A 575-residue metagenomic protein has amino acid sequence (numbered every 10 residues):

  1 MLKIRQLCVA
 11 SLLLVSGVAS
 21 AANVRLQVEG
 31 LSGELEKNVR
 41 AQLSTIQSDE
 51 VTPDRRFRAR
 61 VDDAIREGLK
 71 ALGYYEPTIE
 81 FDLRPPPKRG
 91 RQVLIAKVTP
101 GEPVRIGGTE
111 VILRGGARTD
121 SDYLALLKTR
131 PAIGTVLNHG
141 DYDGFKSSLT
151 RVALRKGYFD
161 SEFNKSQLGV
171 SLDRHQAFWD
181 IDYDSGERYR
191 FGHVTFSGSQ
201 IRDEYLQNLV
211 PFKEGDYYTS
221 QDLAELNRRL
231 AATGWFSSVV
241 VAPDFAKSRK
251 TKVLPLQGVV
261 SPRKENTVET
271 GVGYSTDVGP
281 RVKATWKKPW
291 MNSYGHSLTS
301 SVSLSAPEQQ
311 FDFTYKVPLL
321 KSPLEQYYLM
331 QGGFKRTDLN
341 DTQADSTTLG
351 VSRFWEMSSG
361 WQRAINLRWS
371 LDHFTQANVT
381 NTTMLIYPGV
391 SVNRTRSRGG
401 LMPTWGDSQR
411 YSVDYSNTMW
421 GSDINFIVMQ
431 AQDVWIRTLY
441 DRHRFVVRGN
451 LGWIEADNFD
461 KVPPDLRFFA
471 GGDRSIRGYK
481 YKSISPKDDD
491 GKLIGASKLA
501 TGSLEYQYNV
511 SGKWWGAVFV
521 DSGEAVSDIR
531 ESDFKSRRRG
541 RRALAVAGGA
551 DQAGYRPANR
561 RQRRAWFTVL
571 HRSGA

Functional and structural regions predicted by a protein language model:
M1-C8: Bacterial N-terminal signal peptides that target proteins for export
S16-V18: N-terminal signal peptide c-region/cleavage motif recognized by signal peptidases
A21-E34, A41-T276, T285, T299-V317 (+3 more regions): Periplasmic polypeptide-binding modules associated with outer-membrane biogenesis and secretion
G116-R118, D122, T219-R410, R437 (+5 more regions): Gram-negative/organellar outer-membrane beta-barrel architecture
L254, R444-F519, S527: Extracytoplasmic gating/loop element in the C-terminal half of outer-membrane beta-barrel translocons and assembly
G332, V351, Q409-N417, I424-D457: Transmembrane beta-barrel strand/turn architecture of Gram-negative outer membrane proteins
T375-V379, D423, D457-R467, D528-R530 (+1 more regions): Outer-membrane beta-barrel and related beta-rich outer-membrane complex signature in Gram-negative bacteria
G523-Y555, N559, R563: C-terminal structured "cap/appendage" subdomains that terminate the fold
